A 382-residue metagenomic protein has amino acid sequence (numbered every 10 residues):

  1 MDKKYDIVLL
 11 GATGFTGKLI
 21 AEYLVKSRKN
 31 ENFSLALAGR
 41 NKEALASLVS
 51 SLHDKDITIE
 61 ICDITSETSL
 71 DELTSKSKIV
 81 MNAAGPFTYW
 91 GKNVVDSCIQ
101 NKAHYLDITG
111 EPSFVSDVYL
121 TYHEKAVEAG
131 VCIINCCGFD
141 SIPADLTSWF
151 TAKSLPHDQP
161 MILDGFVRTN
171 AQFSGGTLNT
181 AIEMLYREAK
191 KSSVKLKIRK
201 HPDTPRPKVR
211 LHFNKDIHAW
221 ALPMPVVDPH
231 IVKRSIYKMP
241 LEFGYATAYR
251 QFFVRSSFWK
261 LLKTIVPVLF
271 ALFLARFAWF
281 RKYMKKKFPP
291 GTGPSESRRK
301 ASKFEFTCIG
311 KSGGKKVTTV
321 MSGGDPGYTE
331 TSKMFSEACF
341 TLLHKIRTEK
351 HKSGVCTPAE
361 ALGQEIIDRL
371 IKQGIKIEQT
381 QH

Functional and structural regions predicted by a protein language model:
D6, K78-I79, H104, V317-T318: Structural motif
I7-K26: N-terminal Rossmann NAD(P)H-binding glycine-rich loop of SDR-like oxidoreductase domains
K29-A44: Conserved glycine-rich Rossmann-like NAD(P)H-binding loop of the short-chain dehydrogenase/reductase
A38, A83, I108: The conserved SAM/SAH-binding core of class I Rossmann-like methyltransferase domains, concentrating on the hydrophobic
L48-K55: Short, conserved SAM-binding/catalytic segment of Class I S-adenosyl-L-methionine-dependent methyltransferases
I61-S77, A83-Y89: Conserved Rossmann-fold cofactor-binding substructure of NAD(P)-dependent oxidoreductases
P86-K195, V227, R234: Glycine-/Pro-rich loop/turn segments that contact NAD(P) or position catalytic residues in Rossmann-like domains
K153-H382: C-terminal catalytic/substrate-binding lobe primarily of soluble NAD(P)-dependent oxidoreductases
